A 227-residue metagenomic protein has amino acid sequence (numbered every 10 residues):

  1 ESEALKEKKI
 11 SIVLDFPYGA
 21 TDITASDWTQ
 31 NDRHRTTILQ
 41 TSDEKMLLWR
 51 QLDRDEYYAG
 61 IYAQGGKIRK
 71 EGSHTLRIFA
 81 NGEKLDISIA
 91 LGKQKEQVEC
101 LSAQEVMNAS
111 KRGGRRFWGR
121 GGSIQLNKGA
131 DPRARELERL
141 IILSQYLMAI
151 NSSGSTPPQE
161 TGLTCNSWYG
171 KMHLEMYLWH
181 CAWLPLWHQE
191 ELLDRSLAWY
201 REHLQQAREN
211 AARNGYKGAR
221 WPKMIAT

Functional and structural regions predicted by a protein language model:
S2-K171, E190-D194, Y200-N210: Acidic/polar, glycine-enriched structural segments that form the non-catalytic walls/loops of the carbohydrate-binding
T161-K171, G215-T227: Carbohydrate-binding/catalytic loop surfaces
L174-P222: Carboxylate/His-rich catalytic cores and anion/metal-binding grooves
